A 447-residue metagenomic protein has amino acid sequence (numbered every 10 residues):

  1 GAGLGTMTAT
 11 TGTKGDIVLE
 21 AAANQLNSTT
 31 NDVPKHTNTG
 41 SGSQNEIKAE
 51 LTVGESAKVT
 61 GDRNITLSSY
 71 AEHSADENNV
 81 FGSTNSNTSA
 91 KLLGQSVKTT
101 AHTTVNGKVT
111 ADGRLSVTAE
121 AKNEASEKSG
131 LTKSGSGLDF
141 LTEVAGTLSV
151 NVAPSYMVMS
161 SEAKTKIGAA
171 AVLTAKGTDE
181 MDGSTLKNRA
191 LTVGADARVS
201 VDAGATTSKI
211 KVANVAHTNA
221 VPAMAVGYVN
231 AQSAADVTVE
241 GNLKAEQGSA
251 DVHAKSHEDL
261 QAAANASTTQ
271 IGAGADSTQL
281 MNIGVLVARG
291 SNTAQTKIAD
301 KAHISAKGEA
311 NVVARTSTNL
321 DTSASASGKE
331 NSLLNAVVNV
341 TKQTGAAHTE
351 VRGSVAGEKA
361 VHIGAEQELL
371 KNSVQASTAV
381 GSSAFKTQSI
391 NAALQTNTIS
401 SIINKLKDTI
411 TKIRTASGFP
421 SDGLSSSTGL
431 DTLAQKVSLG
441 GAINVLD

Functional and structural regions predicted by a protein language model:
G1-D447: Low-complexity, glycine- and small/polar-enriched segments
